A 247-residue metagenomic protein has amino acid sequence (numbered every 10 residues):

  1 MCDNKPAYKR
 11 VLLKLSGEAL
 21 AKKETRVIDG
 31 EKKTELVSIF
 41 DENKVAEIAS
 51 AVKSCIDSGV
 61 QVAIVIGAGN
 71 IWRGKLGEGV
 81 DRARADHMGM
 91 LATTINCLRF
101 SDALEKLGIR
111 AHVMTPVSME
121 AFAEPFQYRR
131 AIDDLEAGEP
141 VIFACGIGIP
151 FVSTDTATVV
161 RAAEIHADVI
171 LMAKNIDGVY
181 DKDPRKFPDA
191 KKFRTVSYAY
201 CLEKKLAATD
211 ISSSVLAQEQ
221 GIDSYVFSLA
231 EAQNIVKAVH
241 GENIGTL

Functional and structural regions predicted by a protein language model:
C2-L247: C-terminal catalytic "cap/lid" subdomain
